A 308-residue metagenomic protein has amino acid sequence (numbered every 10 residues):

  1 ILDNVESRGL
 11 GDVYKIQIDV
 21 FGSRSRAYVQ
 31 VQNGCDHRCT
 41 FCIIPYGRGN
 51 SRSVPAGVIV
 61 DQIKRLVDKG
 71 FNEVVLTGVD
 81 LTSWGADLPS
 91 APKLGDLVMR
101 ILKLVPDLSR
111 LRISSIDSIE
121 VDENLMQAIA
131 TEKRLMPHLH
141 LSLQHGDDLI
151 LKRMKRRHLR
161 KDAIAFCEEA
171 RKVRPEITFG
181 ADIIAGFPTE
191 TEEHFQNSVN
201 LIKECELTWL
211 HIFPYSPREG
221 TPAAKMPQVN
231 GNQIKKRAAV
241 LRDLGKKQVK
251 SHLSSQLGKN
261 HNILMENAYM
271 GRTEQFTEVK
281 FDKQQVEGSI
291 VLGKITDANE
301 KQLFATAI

Functional and structural regions predicted by a protein language model:
I1-Y14: Single conserved hydrophobic/aromatic residue that forms the stacking wall/gate of nucleotide- or nucleobase-binding
F21-G57: Canonical Radical SAM [4Fe-4S] cluster-binding loop centered on the CxxxCxxC motif and its immediate flanking residues
C39, I59, L76, I113 (+6 more regions): Conserved, mostly hydrophobic/aromatic
R48-V75: Conserved alpha-helical substructure of the radical SAM core
D68-E192: Conserved SAM/AdoMet-binding glycine-rich loop
G85-L104, M154, R160, P214-K247: Radical SAM enzyme [4Fe-4S]-AdoMet core and its adjacent flexible, acidic and glycine-rich loops/tails across
K225-I308: Terminal RNA-binding accessory module
